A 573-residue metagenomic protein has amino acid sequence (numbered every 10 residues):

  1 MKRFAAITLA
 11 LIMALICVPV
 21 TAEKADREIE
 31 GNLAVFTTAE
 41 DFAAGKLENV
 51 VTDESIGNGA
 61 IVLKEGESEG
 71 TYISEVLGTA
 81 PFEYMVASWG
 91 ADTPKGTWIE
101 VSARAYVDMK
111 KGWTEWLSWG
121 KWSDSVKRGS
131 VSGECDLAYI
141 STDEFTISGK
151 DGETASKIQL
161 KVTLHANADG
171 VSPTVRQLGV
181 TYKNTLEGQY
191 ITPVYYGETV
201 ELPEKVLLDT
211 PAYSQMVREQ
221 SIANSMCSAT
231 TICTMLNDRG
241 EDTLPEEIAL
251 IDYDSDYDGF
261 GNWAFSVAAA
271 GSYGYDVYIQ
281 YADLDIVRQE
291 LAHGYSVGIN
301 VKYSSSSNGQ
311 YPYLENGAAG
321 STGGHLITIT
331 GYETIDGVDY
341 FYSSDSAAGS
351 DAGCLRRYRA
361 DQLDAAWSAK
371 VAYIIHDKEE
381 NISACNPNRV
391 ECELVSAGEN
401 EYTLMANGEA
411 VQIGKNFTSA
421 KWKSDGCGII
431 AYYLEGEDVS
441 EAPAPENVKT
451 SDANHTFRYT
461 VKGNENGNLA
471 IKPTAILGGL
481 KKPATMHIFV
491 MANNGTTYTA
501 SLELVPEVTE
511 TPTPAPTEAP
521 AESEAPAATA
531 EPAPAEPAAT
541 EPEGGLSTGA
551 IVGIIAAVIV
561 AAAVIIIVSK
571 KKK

Functional and structural regions predicted by a protein language model:
C17-G31, P537-T548: Sec-dependent signal peptide cleavage junction
E23-T199: Beta-strand-rich ligand- or partner-binding modules with a strong bias toward extracellular/periplasmic carbohydrate
K150-T154, E465, A475-P483: Surface-exposed, short loops/turns at beta-strand junctions within beta-sandwich domains
E153-A168, P173-V200, Y332-S396: Noncatalytic regulatory segments and standalone regulatory/sensor domains
T163-G259, I335: Active-site-adjacent structural segments surrounding the nucleophilic cysteine of cysteine proteases and isopeptidases
E247-N381: Conserved active-site-adjacent core of cysteine acyl-enzyme catalytic domains
V505-G545: C-terminal low-complexity, Ser/Thr- and acidic/Pro-rich disordered "stalk" regions positioned immediately N-terminal
V560-K573: C-terminal membrane-anchoring or membrane-association module
